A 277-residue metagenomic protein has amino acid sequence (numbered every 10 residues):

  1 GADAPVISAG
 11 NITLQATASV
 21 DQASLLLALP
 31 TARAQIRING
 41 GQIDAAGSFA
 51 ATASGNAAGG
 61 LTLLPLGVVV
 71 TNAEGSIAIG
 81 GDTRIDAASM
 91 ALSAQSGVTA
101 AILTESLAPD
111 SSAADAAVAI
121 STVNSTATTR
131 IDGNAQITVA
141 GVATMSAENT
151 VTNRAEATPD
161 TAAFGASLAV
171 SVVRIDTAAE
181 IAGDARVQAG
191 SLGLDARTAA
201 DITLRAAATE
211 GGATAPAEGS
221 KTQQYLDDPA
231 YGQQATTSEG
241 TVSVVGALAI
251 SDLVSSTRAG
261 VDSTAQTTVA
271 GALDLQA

Functional and structural regions predicted by a protein language model:
G1-A277: Low-complexity, glycine- and small/polar-enriched segments
